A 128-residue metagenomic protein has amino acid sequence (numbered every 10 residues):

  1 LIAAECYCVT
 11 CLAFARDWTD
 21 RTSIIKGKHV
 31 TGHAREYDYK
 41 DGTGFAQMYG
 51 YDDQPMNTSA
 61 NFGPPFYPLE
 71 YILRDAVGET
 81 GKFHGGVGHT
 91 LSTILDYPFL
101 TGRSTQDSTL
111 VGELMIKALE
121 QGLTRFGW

Functional and structural regions predicted by a protein language model:
L1-A3, Y7-W128: Active-site-adjacent pocket-lining segments in enzyme domains
